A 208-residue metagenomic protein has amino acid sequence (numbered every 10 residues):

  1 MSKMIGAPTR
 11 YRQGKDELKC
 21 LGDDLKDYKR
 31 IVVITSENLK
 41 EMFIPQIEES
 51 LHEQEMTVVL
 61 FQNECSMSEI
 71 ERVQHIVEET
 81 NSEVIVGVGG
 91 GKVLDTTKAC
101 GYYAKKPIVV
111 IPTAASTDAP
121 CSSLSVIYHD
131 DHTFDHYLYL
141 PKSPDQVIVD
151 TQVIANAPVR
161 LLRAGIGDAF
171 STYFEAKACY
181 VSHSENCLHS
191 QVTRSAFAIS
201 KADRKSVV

Functional and structural regions predicted by a protein language model:
M1-V84: ATP/NTP phosphate-donor binding region
T9, K15, T35-E37, V88-G90 (+3 more regions): Fold-independent oxyanion-binding glycine-rich loops and adjacent beta-strand/coil segments at enzyme active sites
C20-D24, Q46, R72, A99 (+2 more regions): Alpha-helical scaffold segments in soluble metabolic enzymes
D27, Q46-E49, V73, C100-Y103 (+2 more regions): Short, glycine/charged-enriched secondary-structure capping and boundary segments
K40-I44, K92-K98, T117-C121: Short glycine/serine/threonine-rich phosphate/pyrophosphate-binding segments that cradle anionic phosphate groups
V77-A115: A short, small-residue-rich loop immediately preceding and capping a beta-strand
A104-A202: A glycine/threonine-rich phosphate-anchoring loop and its flanking beta-alpha core in nucleotide/phosphate-binding
K205-V208: Conserved small/polar residues in nucleotide/adenosyl-binding loops
